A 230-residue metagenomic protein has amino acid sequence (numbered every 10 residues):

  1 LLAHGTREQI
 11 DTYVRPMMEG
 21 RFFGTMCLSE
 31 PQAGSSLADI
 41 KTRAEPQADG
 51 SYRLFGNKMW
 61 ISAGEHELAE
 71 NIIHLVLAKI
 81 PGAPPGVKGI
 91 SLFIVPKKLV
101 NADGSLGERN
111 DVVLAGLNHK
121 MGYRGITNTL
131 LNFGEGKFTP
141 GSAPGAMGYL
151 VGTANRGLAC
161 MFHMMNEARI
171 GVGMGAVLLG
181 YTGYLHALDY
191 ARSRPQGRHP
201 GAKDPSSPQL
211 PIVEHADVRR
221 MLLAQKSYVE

Functional and structural regions predicted by a protein language model:
L1, T25-C27, F55-I61, N71 (+5 more regions): Glycine- and acidic
L1-P46, N71: Long, structured ligand/cofactor-binding scaffold of large enzymes
H4-G5, Q9, E19-G20, S36-L37 (+3 more regions): Alpha-helical interface subdomain recognition
R21-F23, D39-K41, D49, N71-I73 (+4 more regions): Active-site lining segments that contact anionic ligands and/or coordinate catalytic metals
M26-S29, Q47, L54-N57, S62 (+7 more regions): Generic beta-strand/beta-sheet core signal
Q32-S35, E65-E67, P84, K120-T127: Short Gly/Pro-enriched turn/cap motifs at secondary-structure boundaries
S51, F55-R109: A short core secondary-structure module
W60, L99-A115, K120, T127-A168 (+1 more regions): A glycine-rich, basic-preceded beta-loop-alpha segment at the flavin cofactor/substrate interface of flavin-utilizing
